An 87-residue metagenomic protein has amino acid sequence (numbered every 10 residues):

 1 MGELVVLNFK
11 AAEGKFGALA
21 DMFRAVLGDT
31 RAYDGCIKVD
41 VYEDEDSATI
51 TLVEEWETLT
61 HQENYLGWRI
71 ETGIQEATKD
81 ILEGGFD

Functional and structural regions predicted by a protein language model:
M1-E3, Y33-D34: Short, flexible segments with low predicted structural confidence
E3-K10, D40-L66: Short, well-ordered beta-strand segments in beta-rich or mixed alpha/beta enzyme and ligand-binding folds
K10-A20: Short, surface-exposed ligand-recognition loops at beta-strand->loop->(often short) alpha-helix junctions that present
F16-G17, V26-D29, V41-E43: Intrinsically disordered, low-complexity segments enriched in polar/charged residues with Gly/Pro, especially when
A18-M22, R31, T51: Generic recognition of short, well-ordered alpha-helical segments
A25-I37, E55-D87: An amphipathic, aromatic/His-enriched active-site/gating alpha helix that lines ligand/cofactor pockets
